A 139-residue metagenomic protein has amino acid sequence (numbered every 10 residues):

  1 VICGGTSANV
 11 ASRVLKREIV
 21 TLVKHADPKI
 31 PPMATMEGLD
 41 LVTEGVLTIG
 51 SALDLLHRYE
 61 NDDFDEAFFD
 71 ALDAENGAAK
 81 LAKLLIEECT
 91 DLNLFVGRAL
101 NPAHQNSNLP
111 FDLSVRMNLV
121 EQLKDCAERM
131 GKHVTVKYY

Functional and structural regions predicted by a protein language model:
V1-I2, A11: Conserved catalytic-core segments centered on acid/base and nucleophilic motifs
A8-Y139: Non-transmembrane, aqueous-exposed alpha-helical and coiled segments at domain scale
